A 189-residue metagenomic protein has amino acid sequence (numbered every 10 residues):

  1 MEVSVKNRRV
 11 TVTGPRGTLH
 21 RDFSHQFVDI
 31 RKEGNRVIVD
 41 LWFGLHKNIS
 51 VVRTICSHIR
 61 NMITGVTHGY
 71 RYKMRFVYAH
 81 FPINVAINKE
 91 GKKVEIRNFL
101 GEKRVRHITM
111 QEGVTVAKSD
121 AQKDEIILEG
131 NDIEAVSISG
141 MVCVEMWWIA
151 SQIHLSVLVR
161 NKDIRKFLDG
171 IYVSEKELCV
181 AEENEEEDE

Functional and structural regions predicted by a protein language model:
E2-E189: Ribosome-associated RNA-binding proteins
